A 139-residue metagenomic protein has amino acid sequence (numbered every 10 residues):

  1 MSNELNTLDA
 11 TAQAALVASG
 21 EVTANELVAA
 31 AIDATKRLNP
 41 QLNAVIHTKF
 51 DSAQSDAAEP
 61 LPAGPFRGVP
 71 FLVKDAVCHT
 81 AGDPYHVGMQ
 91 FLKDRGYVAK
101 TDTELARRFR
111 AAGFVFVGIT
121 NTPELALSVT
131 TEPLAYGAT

Functional and structural regions predicted by a protein language model:
M1-T48: An N-terminal boundary/leader segment
A24, V28, A53, D102: Aromatic/hydrophobic pocket-lining residues that form the small-molecule binding cavity in soluble enzyme cores
A34-L38, D56, A112: Short alpha-helical functional segments enriched in proximate histidine and acidic residues
T35, A53, L125-S128: Short secondary-structure boundary/hinge segments and terminal tails
T48-P65: Histidine-rich, glycine-flanked metal-binding segment
F66-T139: Short glycine/serine-rich loop/turn segments
